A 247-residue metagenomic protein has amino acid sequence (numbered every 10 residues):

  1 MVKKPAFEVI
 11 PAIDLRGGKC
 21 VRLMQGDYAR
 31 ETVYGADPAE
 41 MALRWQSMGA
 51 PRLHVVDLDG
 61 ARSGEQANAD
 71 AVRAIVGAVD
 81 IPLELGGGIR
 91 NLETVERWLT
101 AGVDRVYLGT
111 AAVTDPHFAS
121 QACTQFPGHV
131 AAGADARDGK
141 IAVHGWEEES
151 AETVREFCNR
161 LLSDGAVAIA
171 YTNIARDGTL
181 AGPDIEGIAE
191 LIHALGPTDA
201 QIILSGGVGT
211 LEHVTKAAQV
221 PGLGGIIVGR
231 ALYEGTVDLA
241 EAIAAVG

Functional and structural regions predicted by a protein language model:
E8-A12, R52, D80-E84, R105-Y107 (+5 more regions): Structural preference for beta-strand elements that scaffold enzyme active sites
G17-V21, Q25-A29, L99, V103-D177: Conserved anion-binding
Y34-W45, R90-E96, S150-R160, V214: Short, acidic/polar
R52-D70, T110, Y171-A181: Glycine-rich, proline-tolerant flexible connector loops at the mouths of alpha/beta enzymes
D59, G64-T124: Glycine/small-residue-rich loop that forms an oxyanion/phosphate-binding "nest" at active or ligand-binding sites
Q66-R73, P116, E147-E156, A181-E190 (+1 more regions): Charged helix-capping and loop-helix junction motifs
V79, L83-G102, E186-I226: Catalytic cores of alpha/beta
R97-F118, N173-G178, L204-H213, P221-L239: Glycine-rich phosphate-binding active-site loops on the catalytic face of alpha/beta enzymes
